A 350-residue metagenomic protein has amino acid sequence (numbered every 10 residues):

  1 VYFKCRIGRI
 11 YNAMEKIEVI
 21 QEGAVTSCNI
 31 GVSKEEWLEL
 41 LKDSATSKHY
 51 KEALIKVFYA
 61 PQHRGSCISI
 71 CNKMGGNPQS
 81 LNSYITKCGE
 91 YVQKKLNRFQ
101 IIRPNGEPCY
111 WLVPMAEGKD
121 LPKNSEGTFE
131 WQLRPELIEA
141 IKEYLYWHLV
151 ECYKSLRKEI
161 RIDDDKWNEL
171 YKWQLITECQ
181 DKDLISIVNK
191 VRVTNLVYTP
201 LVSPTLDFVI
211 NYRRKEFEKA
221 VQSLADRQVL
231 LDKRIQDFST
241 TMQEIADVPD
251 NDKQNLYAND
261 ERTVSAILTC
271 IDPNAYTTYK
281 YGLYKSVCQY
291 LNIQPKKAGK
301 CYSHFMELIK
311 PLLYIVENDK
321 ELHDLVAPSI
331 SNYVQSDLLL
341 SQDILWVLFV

Functional and structural regions predicted by a protein language model:
A13, K142-Y257, P273-V350: An N-terminal alpha-helical hairpin/helix-loop-helix interaction module that forms a charged, gly/pro-flexible surface
G23-D43: Short, Lys/Arg-enriched N-terminal segment that forms or immediately precedes the first helix of a structured domain
H49-V57: Short alpha-helical "packing" element that flanks the helix-turn-helix/winged-helix DNA-binding module
F58-Q62, D272-N274: Short helix-capping/hinge SLiMs at alpha-helix to coil transitions
R64-N72: Short acidic, hydrophobic short linear motifs in intrinsically disordered regions
I70, L81-K95: DNA major-groove recognition helices of helix-turn-helix
E107-W147: Phospho-regulated, low-complexity intrinsically disordered regions of nuclear gene-regulatory and chromatin-associated
